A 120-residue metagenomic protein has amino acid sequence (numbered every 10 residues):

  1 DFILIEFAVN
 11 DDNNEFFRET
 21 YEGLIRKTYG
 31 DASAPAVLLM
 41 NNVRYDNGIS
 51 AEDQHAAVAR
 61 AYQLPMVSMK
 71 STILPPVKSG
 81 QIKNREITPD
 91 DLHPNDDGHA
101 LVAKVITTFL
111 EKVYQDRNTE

Functional and structural regions predicted by a protein language model:
D1-N118: Alpha-helical cap/lid subdomain in secreted, periplasmic, or secretory-pathway luminal O-acyl-processing enzymes
